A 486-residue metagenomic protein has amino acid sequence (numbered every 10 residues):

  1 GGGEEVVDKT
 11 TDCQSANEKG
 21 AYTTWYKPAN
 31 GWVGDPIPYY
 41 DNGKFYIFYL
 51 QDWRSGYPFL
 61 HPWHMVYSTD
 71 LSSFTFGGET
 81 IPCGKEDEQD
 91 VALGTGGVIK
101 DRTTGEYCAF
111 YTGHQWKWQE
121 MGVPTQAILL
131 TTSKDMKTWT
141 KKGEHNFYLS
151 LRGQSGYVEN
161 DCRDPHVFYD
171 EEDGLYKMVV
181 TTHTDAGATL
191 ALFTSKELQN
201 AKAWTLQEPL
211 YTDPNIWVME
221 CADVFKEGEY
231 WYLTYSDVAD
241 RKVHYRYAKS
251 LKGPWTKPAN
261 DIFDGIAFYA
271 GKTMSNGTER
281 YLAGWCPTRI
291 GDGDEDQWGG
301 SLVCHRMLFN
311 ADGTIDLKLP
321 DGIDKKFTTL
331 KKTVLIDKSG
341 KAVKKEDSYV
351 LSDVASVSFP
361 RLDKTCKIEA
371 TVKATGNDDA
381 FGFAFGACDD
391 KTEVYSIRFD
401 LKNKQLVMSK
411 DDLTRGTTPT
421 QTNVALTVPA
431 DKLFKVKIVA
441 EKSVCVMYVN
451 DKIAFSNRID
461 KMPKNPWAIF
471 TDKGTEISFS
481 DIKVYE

Functional and structural regions predicted by a protein language model:
G1-E486: Carbohydrate-active catalytic/glycan-binding domains of CAZyme proteins, especially the secreted or lumenal ectodomains
